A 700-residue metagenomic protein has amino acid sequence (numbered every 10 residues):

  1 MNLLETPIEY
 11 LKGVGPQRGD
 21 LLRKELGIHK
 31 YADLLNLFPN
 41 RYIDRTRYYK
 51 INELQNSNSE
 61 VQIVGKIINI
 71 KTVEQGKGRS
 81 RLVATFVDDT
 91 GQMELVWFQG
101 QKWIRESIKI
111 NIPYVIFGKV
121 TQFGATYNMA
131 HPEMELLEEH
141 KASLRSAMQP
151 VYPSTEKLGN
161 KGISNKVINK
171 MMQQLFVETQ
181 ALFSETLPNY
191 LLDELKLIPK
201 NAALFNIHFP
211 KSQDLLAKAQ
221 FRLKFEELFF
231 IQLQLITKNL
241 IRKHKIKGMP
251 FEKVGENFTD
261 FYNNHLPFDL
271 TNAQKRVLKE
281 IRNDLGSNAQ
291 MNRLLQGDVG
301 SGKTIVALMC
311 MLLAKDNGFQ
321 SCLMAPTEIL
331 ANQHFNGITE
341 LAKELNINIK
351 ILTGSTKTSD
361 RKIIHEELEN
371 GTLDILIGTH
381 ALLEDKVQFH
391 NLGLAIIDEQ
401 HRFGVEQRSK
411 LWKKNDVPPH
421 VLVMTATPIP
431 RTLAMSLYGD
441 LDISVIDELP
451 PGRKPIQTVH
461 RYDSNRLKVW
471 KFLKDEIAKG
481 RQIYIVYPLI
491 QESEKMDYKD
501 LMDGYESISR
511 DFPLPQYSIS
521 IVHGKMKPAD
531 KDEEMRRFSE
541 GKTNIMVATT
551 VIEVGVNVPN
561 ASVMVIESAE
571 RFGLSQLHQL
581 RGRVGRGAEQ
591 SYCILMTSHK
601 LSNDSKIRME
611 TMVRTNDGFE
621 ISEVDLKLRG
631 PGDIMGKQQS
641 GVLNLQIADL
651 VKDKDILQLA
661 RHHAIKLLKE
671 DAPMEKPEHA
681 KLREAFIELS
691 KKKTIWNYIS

Functional and structural regions predicted by a protein language model:
M1-K12, K24, I231, I241: Long, highly charged, low-complexity intrinsically disordered interaction regions that mediate electrostatic DNA/RNA
L21, M249-L295: Conserved pre-motif I regulatory segment
L37-I67: OB-fold nucleic-acid-binding modules
K66, K119-V120, Q234, A569 (+1 more regions): Short, surface-exposed secondary-structure boundary micro-motifs
V73-H265: Upstream accessory/linker segments immediately N-terminal to the RecA-like ATPase cores of bacterial MutS and a subset
R276-K279, Q290-E610: Inter-lobe coupling/hinge segments of SF2-like helicase ATPases
R536-M546, I552-P559, M564-E567, G582 (+3 more regions): Accessory helical-bundle/CTD segments and flexible terminal tails appended to RecA-like ATPase motors
